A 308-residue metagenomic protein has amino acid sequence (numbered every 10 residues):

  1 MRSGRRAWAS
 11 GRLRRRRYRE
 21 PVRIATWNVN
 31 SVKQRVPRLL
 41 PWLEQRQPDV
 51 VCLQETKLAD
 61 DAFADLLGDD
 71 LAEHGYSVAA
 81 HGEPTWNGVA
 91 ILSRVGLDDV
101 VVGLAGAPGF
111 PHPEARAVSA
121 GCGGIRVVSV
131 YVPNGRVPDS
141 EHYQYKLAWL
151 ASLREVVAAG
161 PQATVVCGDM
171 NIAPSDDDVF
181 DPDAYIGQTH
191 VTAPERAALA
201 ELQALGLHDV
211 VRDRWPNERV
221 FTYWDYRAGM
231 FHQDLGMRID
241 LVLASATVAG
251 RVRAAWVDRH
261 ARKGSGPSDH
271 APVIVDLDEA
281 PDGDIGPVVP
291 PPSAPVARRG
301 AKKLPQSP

Functional and structural regions predicted by a protein language model:
R5-R6, G11-S77, W86-V89, G283-P308: N-terminal, active-site-proximal structural segment of metallo-dependent hydrolase catalytic domains
I24-N28, L43-F63, V127, L153 (+5 more regions): Active-site beta-strand/loop signature of hydrolases that rely on acidic residues for catalysis
Q45, V100-A107, S175-P308: Metal-dependent phosphoester-hydrolase catalytic domains
K57-G135: Structured beta-strand-rich core segments of catalytic domains in phosphoester-bond hydrolases
D60-A62, G88-V89, R136-D139, A173-P182 (+1 more regions): Short catalytic/ligand-binding loop motif for oxyanion handling, primarily in non-cytosolic enzymes, centered on
A105-P108, V132-L150, D183-Q188: Surface-exposed cleft-lining segments at the edges of enzyme active sites
